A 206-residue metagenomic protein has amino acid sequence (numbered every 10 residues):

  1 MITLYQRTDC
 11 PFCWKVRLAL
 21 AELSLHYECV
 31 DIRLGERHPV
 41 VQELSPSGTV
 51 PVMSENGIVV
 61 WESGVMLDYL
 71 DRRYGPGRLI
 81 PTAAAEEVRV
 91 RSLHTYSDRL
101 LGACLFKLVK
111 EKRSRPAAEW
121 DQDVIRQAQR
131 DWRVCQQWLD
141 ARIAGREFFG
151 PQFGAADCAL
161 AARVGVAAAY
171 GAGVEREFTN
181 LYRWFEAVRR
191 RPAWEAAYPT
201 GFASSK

Functional and structural regions predicted by a protein language model:
M1-R126, R130-R133: GST-like domain detector, emphasizing the conserved glutathione-binding G-site in the N-terminal thioredoxin-like
E28, E175, A196-A197: A local structural micro-motif
N56, A161, T200: Conserved residues at the C-terminal ends of beta-strands
S97-R190: GST-like fold's C-terminal all-alpha helical module
N180-K206: Long hydrophobic alpha-helical segments typical of transmembrane helices together with their membrane-interfacial
